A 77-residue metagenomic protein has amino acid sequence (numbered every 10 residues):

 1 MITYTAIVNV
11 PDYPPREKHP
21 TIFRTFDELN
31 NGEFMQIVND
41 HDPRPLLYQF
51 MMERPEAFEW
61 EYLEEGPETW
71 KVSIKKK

Functional and structural regions predicted by a protein language model:
I2-K77: Positively charged, polar, low-complexity stretches
